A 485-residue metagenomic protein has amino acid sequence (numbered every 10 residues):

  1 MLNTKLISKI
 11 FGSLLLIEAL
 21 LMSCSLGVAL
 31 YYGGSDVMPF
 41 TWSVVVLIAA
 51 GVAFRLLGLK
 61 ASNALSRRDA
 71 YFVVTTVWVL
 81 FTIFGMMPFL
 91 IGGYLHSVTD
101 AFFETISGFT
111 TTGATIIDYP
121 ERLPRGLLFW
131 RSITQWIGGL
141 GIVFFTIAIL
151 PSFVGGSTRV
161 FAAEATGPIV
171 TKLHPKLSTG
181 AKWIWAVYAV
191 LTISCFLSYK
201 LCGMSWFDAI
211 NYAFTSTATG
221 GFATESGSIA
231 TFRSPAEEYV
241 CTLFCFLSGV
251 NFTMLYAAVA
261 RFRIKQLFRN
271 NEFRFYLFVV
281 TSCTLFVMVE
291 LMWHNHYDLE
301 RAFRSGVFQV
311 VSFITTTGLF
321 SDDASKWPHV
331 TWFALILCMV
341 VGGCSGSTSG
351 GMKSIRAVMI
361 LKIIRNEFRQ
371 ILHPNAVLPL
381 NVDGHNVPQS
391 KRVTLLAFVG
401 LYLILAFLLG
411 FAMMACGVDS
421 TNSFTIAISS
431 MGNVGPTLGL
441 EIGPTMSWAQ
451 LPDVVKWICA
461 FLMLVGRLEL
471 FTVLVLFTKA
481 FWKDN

Functional and structural regions predicted by a protein language model:
M1-N485: Membrane-proximal intracellular helices of multi-pass ion channels
